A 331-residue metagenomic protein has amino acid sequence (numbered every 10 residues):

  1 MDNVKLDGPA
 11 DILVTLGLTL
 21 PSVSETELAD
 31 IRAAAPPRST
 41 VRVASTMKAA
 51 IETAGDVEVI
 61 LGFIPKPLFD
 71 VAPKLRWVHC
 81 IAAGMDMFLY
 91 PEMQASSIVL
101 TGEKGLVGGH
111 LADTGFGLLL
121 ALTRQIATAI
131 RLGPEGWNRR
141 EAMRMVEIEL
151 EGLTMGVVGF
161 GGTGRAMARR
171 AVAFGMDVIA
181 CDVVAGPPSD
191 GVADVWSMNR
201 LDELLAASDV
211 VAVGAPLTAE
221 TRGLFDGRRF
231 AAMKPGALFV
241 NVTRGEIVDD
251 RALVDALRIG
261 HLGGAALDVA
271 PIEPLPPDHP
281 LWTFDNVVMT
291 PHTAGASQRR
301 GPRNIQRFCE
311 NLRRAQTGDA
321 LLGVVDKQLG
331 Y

Functional and structural regions predicted by a protein language model:
M1-T101, D226: An N-terminal-biased, well-structured beta-alpha scaffold segment characteristic of Rossmann-like dinucleotide-binding
I51-A54, L68-P73, F88-A95, R169 (+2 more regions): Short loop/helix-cap segments at secondary-structure boundaries that form the rim of catalytic
I98-T154, L321: Phosphate-binding beta-alpha-beta segment of Rossmann-like dinucleotide-binding domains, i.e., the NAD(P)
F160-G161: Glycine-rich Rossmann-fold phosphate-binding loop(s) that bind the pyrophosphate of adenine dinucleotide cofactors
G164-R165: N-terminal Rossmann-fold NAD(P) dinucleotide-binding loop
V183-P280: Rossmann-like adenosine-cofactor binding region
G236-L238, V242-Y331: Rossmann-like dinucleotide-binding domain for NAD(H)/NADP(H)
